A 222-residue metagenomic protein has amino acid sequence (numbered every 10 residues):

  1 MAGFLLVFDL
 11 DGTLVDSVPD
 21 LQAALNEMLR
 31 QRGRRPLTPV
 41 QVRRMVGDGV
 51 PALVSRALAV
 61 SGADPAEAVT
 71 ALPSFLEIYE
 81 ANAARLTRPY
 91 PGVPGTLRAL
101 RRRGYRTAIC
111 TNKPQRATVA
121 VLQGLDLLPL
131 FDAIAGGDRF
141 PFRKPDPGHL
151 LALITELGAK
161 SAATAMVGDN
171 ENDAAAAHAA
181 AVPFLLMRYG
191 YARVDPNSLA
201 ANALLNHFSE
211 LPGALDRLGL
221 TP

Functional and structural regions predicted by a protein language model:
M1-F4, Q115, V119-P222: Asp-based, Mg2+/Mn2+-dependent phosphohydrolase catalytic module
M1-R44: Active-site neighborhood of HAD-like aspartate-dependent phosphohydrolases
V7, L14, P89, T107-C110 (+3 more regions): Conserved SAM-binding loop
Q22, N26, P39, R43 (+4 more regions): An amphipathic alpha-helix signature
M28-L29, G49-D64, V121, L153-I154: Helix-loop "lid/cap" segments that line or gate small-molecule binding pockets
R56-G95: Metal-dependent phosphoesterase signature
E80-I109, Q115-A120, K144-P147: Short, acidic loop-to-helix structural element flanking the phosphoryl-transfer center in phosphate-processing enzymes
